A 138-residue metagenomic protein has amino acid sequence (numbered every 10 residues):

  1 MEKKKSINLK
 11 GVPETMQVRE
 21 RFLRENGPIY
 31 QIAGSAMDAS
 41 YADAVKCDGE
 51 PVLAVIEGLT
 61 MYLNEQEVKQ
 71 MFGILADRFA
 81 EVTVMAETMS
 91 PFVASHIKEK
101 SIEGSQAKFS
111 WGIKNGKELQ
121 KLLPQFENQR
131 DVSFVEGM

Functional and structural regions predicted by a protein language model:
M1-M138: Alpha-helical subdomain
